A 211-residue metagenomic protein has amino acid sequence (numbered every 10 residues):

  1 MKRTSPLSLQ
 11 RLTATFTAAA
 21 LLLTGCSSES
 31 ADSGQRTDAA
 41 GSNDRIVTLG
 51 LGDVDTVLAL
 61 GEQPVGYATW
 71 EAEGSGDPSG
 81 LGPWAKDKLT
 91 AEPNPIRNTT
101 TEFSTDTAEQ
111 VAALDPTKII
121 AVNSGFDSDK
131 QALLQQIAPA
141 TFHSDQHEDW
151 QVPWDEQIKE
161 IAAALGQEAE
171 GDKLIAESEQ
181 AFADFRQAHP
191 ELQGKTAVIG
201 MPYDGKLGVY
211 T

Functional and structural regions predicted by a protein language model:
M1-T24: Sec-dependent bacterial lipoprotein signal peptides
L23-Q35: Bacterial lipoprotein signal-peptidase II cleavage site
A31-S33, I137-G205: Extracytoplasmic substrate-binding proteins
Q35-T37, T105-A113: Short, well-structured alpha-helical segments in soluble
N43-V47, Q63, P139, K195-V198: Residues that mark the start of a beta-strand
V54-A108: A short, structured surface patch at a secondary-structure boundary
V111, D115-A121, P139: Proline-aspartate-enriched helix->loop->beta-strand connector
Y210-T211: Alpha-helical, coiled-coil/dimerization segments enriched in small aliphatic residues
